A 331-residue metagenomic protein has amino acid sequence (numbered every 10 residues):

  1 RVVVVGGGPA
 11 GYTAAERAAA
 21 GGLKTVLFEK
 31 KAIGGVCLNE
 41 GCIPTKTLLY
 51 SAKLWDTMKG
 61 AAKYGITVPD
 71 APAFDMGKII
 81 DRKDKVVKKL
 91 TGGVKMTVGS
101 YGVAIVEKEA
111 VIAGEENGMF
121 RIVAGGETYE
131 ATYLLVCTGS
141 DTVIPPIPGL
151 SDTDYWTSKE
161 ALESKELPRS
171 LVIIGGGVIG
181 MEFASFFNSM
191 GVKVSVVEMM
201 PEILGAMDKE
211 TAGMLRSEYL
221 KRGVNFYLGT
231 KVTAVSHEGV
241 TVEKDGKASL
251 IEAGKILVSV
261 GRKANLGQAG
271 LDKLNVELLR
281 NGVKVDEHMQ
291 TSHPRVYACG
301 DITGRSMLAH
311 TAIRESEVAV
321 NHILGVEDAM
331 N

Functional and structural regions predicted by a protein language model:
R1-L27, G180-N188: N-terminal Rossmann-like FAD-binding beta1-loop-alpha1 element of flavoenzymes
V3-V5, A110, T128-G139, I173-I174 (+1 more regions): Short hydrophobic core segments
G8-Y12, A32-I33, C37, D141-T142 (+5 more regions): Residue-level detector of alpha-helix initiation sites
A19-V36, E40, V192-I203: Glycine-rich FAD pyrophosphate-binding loop
C37-E40, P44-T128, A206-T233, E238: N-terminal Rossmann-like dinucleotide/flavin-binding domain of flavoprotein oxidoreductases that bind FAD/FMN
C42, T138-V192, V197, F226 (+2 more regions): Glycine-rich dinucleotide-binding loop and its adjacent helix/turn
I80, K85-T91, K95, L162-E163 (+5 more regions): Rossmann-like dinucleotide-binding cores of NAD(P)H-dependent redox enzymes
S151-P168, L250-A329: FAD-site-proximal beta/loop scaffold in flavoenzymes
